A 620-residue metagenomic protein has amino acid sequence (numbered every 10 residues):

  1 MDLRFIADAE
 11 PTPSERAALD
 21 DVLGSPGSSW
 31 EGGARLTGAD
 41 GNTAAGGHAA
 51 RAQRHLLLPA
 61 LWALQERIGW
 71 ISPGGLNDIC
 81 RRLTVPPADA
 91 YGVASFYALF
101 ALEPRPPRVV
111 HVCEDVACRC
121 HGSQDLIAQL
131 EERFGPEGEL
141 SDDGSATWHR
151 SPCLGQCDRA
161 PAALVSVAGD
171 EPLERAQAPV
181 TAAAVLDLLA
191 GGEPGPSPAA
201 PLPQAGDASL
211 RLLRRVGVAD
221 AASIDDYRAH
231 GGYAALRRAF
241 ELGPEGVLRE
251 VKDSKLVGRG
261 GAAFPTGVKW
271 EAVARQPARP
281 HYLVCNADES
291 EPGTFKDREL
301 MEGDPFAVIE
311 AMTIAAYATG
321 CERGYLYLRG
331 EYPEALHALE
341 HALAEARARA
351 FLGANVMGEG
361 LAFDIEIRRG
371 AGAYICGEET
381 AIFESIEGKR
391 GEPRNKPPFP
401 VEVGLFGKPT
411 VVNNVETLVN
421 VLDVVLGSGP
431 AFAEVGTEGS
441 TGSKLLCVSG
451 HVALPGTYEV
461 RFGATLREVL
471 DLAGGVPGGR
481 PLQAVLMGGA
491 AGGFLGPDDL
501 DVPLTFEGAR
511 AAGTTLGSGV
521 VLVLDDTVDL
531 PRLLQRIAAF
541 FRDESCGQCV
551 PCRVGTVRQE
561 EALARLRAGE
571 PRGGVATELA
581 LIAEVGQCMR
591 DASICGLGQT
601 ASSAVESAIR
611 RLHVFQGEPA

Functional and structural regions predicted by a protein language model:
M1-A620: Feature of Fe-S/electron-transfer and energy-metabolism proteins that preferentially highlights extended coupling
